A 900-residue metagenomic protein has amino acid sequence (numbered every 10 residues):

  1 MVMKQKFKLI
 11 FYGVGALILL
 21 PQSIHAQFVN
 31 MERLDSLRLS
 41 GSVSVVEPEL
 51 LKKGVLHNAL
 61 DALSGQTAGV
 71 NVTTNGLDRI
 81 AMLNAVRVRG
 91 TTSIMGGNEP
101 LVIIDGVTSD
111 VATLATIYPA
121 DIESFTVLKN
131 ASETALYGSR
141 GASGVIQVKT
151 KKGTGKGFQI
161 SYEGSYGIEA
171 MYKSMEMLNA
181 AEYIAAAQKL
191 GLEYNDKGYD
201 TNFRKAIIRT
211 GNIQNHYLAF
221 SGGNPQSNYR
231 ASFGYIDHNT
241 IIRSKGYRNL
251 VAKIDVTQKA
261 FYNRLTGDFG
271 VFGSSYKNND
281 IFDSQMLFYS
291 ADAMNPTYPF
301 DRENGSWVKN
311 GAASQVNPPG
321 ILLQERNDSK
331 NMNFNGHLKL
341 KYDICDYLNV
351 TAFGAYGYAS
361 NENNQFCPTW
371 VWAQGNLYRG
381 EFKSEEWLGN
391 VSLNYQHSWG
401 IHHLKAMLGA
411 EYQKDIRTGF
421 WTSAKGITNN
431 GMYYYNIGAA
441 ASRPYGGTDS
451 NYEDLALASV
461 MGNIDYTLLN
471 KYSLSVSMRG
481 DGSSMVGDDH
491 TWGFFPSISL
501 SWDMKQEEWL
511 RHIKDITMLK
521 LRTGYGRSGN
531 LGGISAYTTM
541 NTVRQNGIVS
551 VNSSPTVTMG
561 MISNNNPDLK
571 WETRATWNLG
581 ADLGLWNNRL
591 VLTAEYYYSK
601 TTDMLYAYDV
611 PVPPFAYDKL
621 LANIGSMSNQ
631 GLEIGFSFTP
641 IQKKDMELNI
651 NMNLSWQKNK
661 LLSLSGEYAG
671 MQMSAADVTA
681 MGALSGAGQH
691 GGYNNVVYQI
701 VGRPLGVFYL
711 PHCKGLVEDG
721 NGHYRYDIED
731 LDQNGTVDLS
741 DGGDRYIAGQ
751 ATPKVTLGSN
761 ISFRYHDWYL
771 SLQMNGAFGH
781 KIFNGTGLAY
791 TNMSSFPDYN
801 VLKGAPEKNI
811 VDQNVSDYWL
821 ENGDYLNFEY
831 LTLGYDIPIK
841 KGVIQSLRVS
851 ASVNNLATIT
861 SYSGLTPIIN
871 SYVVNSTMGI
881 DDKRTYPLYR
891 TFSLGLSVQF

Functional and structural regions predicted by a protein language model:
M1-K259, L265-S274, V308, P319 (+6 more regions): Short, small/polar-rich motifs associated with maturation and membrane association, primarily at protein termini
E99, G211-Q214, N249, D255-F261 (+6 more regions): Extracellular/periplasmic, surface-exposed regions of secreted and cell-surface proteins
V102, D301, Y466, V707 (+3 more regions): Short aromatic-centered micro-motifs
S161-D196, W421-S423, A622, T639-G749 (+2 more regions): Conserved small-residue
Q285-P319: Acidic, glycine-rich flexible loop segments
G735-T736, Y769-Y830, L865: C-terminal beta-barrel architecture of Gram-negative outer-membrane proteins
Q750-I782: Glycine-rich, aromatic-lined ligand/substrate-binding cores of catalytic and carbohydrate-binding domains
